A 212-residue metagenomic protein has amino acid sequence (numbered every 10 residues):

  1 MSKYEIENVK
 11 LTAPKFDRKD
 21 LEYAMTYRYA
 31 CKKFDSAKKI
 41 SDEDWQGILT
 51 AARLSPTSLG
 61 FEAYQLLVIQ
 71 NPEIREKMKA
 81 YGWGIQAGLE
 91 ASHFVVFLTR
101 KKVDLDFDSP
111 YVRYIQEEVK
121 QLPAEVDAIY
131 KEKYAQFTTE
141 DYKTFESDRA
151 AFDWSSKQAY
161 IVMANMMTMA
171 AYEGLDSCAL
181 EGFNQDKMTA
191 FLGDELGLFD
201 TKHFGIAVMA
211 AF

Functional and structural regions predicted by a protein language model:
M1-F212: Acidic, surface-exposed loops and disordered segments
